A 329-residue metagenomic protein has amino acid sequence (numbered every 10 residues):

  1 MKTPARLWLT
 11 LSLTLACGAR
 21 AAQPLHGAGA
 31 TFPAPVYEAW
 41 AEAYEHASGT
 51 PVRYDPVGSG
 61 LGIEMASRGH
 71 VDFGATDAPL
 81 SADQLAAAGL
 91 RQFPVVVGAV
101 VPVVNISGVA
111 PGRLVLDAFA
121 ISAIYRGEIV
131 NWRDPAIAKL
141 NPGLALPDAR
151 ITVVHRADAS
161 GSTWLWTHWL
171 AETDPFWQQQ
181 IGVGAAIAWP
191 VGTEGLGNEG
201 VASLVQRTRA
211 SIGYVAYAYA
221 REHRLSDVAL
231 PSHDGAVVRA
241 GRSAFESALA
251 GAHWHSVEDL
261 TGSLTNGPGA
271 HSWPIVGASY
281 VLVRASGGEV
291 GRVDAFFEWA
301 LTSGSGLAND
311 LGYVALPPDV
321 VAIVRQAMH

Functional and structural regions predicted by a protein language model:
M1-P4: N-terminal secretory signal peptides that target proteins for export/translocation
R6-A16: Bacterial N-terminal signal peptides
R20-H329: Flexible loop/hinge segments at secondary-structure junctions
